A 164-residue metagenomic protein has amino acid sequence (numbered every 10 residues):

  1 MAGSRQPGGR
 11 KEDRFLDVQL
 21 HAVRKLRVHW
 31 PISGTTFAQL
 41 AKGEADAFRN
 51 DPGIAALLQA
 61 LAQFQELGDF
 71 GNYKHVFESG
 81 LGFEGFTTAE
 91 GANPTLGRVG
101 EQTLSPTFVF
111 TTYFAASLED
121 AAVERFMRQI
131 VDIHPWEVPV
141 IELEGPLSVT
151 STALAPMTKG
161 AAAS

Functional and structural regions predicted by a protein language model:
A2-S164: Hydrophobic structural segments
